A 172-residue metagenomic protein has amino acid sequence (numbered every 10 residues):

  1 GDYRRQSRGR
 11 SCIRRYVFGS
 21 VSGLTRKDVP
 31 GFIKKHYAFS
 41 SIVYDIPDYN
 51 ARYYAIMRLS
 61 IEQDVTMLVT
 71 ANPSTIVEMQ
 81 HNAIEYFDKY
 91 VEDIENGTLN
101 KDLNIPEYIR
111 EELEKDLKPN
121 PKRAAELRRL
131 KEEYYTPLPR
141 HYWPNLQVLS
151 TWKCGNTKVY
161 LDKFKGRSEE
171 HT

Functional and structural regions predicted by a protein language model:
G1-S168: Active-site phosphate/ATP/adenylate-binding loop shared across adenylate-forming ligases
E170-T172: Conserved small/polar residues in nucleotide/adenosyl-binding loops
